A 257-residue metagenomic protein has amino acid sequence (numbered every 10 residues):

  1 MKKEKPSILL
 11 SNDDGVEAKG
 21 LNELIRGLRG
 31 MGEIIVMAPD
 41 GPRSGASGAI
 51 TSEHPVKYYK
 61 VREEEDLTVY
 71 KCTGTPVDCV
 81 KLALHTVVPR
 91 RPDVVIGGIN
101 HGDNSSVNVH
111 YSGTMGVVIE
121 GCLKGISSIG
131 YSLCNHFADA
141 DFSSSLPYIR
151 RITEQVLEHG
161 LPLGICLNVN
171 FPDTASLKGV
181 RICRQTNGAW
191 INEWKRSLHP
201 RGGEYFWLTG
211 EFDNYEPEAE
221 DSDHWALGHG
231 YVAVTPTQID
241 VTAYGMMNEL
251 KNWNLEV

Functional and structural regions predicted by a protein language model:
K2-S11, K19-T86, R90-R91: A cross-family phosphate/adenosyl-ligand binding-site feature
S11, M37-P39, G97-N100, Y131-S132 (+2 more regions): Short beta-strand segments
D14, P42, T75-P76, N100-D103 (+1 more regions): Short glycine-rich anion-binding loops that position phosphate/pyrophosphate groups of nucleotides and phosphorylated
V94: Short, Asp-centered acidic motifs that coordinate Mg2+ and/or phosphate in catalytic or ligand-binding sites
D103-S112: Glycine/threonine-rich flexible loop motifs
V117-G121: Hydrophobic/aromatic ligand-binding patch that stacks against planar heteroaromatic rings of cofactors or nucleotides
C122-S144: Glycine-rich phosphate/pyrophosphate-binding loops and their adjacent beta-strand/loop elements at enzyme active sites
S143-V257: Electrostatically charged, flexible surface regions
